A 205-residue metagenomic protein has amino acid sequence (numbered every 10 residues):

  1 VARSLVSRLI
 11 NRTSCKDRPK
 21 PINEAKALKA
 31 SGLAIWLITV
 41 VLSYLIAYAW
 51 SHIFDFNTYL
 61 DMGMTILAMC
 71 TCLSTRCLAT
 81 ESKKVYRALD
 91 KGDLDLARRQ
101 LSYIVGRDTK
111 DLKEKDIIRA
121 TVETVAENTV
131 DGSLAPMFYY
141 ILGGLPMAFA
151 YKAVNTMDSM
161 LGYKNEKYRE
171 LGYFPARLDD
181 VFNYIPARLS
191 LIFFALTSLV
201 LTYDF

Functional and structural regions predicted by a protein language model:
V1-F149, G162-F205: Hydrophobic alpha-helical transmembrane segments
A153, M157, L161: Active-site His/Glu-centered metal-binding helix of metallohydrolases
